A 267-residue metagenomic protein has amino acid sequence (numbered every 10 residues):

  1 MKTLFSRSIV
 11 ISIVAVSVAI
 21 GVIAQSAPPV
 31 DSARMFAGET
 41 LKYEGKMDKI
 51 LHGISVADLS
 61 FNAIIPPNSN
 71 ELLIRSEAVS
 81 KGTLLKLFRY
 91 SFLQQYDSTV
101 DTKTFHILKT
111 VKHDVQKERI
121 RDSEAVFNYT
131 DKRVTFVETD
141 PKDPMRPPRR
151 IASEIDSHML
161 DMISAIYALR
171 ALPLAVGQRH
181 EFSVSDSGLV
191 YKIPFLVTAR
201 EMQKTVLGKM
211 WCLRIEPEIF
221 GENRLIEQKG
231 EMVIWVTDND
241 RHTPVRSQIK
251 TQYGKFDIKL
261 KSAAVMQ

Functional and structural regions predicted by a protein language model:
M1-S8: Positively charged n-region of N-terminal signal peptides that target proteins for export
I9-G21: Bacterial N-terminal signal peptides
Q25-Y129, L172-Q267: Acidic, serine/threonine-rich low-complexity disordered tracts
S123-S164: Hydrophobic, well-structured mid-protein blocks that either form specific transmembrane helices
S157, S164-A171, R179: Hydrophobic, often amphipathic alpha-helical segments used for membrane interaction and targeting
